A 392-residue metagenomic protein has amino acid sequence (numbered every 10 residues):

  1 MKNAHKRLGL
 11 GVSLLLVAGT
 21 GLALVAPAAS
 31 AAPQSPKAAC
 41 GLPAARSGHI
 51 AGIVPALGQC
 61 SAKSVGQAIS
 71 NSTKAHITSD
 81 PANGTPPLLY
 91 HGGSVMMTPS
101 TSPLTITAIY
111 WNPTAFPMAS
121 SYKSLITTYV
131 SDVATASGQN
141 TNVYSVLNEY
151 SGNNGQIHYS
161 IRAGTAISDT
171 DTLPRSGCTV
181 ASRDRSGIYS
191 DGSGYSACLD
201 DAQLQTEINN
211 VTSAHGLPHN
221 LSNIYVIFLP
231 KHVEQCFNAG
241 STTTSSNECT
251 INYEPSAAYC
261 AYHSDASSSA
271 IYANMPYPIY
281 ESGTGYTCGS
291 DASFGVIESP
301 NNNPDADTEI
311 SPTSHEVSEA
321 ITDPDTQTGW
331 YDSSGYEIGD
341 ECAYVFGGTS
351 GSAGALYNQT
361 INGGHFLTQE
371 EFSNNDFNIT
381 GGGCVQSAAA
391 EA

Functional and structural regions predicted by a protein language model:
K2-A31: Secretory targeting and sorting signals
S35-E207: N-terminal carbohydrate-binding/catalytic regions of secreted carbohydrate-active enzymes
S102-I106, N220-Y225, S268-I271, A306: Loop/turn elements at helix/coil->beta-strand transitions in domains of secreted/extracellular proteins
P117-S120, Q235-G240, S282-T284, A320-T322 (+1 more regions): Extracytoplasmic/secreted cell-surface and envelope-processing proteins
Q156-C260, D265: Active-site-proximal segments of metallohydrolase catalytic domains
T244-D307, D323-A392: Metalloprotease/metallohydrolase-associated module, dominated by Zn2+-dependent proteases
S311-D323: Active-site recognition of the HExxH zinc-binding catalytic motif
